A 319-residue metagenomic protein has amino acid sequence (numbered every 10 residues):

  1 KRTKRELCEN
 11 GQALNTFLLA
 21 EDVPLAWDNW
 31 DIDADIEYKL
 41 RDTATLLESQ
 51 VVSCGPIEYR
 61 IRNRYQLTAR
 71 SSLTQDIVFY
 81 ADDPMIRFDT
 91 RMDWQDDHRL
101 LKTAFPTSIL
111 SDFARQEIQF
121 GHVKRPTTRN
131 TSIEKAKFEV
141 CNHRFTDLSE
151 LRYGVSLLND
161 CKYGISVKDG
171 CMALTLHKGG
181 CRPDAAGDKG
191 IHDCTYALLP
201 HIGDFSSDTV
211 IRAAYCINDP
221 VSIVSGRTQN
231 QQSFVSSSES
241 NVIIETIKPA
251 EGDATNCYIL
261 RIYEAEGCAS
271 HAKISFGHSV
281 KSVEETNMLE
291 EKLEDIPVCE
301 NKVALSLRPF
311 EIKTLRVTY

Functional and structural regions predicted by a protein language model:
K1-Y319: C-terminal (or distal) subdomains of carbohydrate-active enzymes
